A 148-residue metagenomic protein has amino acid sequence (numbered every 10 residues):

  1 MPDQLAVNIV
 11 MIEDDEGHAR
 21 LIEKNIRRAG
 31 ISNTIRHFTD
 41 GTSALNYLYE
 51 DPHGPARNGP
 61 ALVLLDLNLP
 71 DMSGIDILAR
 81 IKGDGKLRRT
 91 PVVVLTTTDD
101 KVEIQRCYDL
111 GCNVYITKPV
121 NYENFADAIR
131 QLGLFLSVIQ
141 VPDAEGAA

Functional and structural regions predicted by a protein language model:
M1-V10, D15-R36, T42-L45, Y49 (+2 more regions): Non-catalytic signal-transmission and effector/linker regions of two-component phosphorelay proteins
P52-N58, K82-R89, L110: Conserved phosphotransfer cores of two-component systems
L65-D66, T96: Active-site residues of response regulator receiver
L69-M72, I81: Hydrophobic residue at a beta-alpha junction that N-caps the helix immediately following a catalytic beta-strand/loop
P70, K86, T98-V102: Negatively charged, flexible loop motifs adjacent to catalytic sites in prokaryotic signal transduction proteins
N113: Short, glycine/charged-rich "phosphate-handling" switch motifs in NTP-dependent and phosphotransfer domains
K118: A Lys-centered signature of the CheY-like receiver
